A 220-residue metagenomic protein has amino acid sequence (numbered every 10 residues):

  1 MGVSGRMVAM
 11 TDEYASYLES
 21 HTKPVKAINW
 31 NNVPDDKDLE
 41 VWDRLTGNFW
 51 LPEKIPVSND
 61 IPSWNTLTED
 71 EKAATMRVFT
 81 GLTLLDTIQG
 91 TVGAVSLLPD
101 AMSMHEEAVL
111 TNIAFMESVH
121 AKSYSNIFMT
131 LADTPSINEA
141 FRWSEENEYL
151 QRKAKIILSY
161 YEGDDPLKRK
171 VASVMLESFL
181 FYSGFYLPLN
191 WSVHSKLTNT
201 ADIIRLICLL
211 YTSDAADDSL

Functional and structural regions predicted by a protein language model:
M1-H105, T130-E148, K153-L167: Terminal targeting/low-complexity segments that flank the catalytic cores of oxidoreductases
A73-L82, M102-V119, R169-S173, K196-L210: Alpha-helical scaffold segments that form or flank carboxylate-/histidine-based iron centers
T91-L98, V109-I113, V171-S173, S178-S192 (+1 more regions): A structural feature that tracks compact, well-ordered secondary-structure segments with a strong bias toward
T111-R142: Carboxylate/His-rich catalytic cores and anion/metal-binding grooves
A121, F179-Y182, S213: Coil-to-beta-strand transition motifs
M129-A132, Y186, S195-K196: Alpha-helical, largely C-terminal catalytic domains that coordinate divalent metal ions via clustered Asp/Glu/His
Y211-D218: Conserved small/polar residues in nucleotide/adenosyl-binding loops
